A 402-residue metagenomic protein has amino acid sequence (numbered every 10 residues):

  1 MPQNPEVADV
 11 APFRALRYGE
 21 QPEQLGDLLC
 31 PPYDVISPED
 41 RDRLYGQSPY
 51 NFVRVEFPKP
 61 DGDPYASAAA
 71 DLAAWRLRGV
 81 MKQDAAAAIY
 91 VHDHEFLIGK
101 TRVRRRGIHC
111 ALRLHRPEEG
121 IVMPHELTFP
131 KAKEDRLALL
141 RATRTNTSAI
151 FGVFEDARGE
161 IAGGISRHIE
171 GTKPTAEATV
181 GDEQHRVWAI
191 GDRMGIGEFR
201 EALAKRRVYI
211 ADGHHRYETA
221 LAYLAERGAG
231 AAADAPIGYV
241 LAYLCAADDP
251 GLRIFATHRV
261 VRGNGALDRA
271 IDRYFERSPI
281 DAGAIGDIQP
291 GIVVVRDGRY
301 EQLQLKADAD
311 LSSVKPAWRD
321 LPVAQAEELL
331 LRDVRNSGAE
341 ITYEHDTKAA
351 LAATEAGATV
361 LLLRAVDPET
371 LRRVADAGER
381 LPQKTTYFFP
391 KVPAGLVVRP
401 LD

Functional and structural regions predicted by a protein language model:
M1-D402: Surface-exposed, charge/polar-rich loops and edge strands
